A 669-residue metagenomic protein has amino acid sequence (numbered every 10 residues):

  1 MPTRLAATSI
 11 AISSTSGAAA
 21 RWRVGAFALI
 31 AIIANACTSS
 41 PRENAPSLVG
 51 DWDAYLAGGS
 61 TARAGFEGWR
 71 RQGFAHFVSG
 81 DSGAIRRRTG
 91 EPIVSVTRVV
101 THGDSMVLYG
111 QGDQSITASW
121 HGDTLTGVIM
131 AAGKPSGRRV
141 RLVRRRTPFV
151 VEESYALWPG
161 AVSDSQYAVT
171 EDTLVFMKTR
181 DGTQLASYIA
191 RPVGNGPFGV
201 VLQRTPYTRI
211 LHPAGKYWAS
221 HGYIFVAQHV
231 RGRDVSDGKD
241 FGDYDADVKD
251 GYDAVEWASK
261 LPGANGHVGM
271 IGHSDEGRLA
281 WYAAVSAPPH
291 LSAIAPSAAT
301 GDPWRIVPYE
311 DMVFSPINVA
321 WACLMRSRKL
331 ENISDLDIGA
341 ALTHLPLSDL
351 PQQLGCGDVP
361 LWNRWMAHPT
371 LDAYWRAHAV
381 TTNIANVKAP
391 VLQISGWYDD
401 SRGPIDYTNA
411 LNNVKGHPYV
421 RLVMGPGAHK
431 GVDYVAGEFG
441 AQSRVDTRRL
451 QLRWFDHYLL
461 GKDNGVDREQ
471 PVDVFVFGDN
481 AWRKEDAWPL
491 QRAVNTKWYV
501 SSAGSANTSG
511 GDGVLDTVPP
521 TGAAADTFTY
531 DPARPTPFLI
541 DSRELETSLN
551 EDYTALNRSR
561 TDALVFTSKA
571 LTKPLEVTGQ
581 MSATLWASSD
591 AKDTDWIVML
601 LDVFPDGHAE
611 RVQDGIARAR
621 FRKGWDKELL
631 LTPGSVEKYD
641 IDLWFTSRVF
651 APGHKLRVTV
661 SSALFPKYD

Functional and structural regions predicted by a protein language model:
S39, E67, V94-R98, G103 (+1 more regions): Edge beta-strand at a domain terminus
G58, A62-H102: N-terminal glycine/threonine-rich, aromatic-flanked beta-hairpin/loop signature
S154-G194, L571-K573: N-terminal cap/lid segment of alpha/beta-hydrolase-fold proteins
W158-P159, L345, G437-D669: C-terminal, loop-rich substrate-recognition/catalytic regions characterized by aromatic stacking residues
V193-S259, Y434-F439, K592, L601-P605 (+1 more regions): Cap/lid segment of the alpha/beta-hydrolase catalytic domain
S220, Y282-N386: Accessory cap/linker subdomain of secreted extracellular hydrolases
G263-S274: Alpha/beta-hydrolase fold nucleophile elbow
V387, Q393-S395: Short beta-strand/loop motif that positions the catalytic acidic residue of the alpha/beta-hydrolase fold
